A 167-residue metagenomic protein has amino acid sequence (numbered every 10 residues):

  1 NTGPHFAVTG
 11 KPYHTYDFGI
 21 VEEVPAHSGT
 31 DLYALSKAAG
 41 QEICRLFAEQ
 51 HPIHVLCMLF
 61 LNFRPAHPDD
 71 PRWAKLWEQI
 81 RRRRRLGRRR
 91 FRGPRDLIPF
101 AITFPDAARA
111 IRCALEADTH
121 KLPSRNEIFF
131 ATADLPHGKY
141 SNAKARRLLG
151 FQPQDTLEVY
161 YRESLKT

Functional and structural regions predicted by a protein language model:
N1, T30, L59-L61, T132: Active-site beta-alpha turn of Rossmann-fold NAD(P)-dependent dehydrogenases/reductases
N1-T30: Conserved Rossmann-fold NAD(P)-dependent oxidoreductase catalytic core, especially the SDR/UDP-sugar
A7-K11, H67-W73, S141-A143: Short aromatic-enriched loop/helix-cap "lid" or pocket-rim segments at secondary-structure transitions that line
L32-A39: Active-site helix of classical SDR
Q41-A66: Conserved beta-loop-beta element that borders a ligand/cofactor-binding pocket
R45, F63-A66, W73-R92, P99-R125: Alpha-helical substrate-binding/gating segment
C57, A101, K139: Short aromatic/basic micro-patch
N126-Q152, E163, T167: Conserved C-terminal active-site "lid" loop/helix of NAD(P)H-dependent oxidoreductases that clamps the redox cofactor
